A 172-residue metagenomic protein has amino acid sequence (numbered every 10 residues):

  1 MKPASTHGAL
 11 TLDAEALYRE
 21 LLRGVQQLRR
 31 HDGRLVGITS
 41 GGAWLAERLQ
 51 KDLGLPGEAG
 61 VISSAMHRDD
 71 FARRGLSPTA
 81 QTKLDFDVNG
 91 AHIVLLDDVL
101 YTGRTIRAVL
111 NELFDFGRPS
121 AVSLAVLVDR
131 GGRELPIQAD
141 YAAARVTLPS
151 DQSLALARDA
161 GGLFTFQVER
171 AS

Functional and structural regions predicted by a protein language model:
M1-S172: PRPP-associated nucleotide enzymes
